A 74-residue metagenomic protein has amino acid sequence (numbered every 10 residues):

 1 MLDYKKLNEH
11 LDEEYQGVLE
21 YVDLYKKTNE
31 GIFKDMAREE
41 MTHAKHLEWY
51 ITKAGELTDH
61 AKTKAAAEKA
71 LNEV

Functional and structural regions predicted by a protein language model:
M1-V74: Non-heme di-metal
